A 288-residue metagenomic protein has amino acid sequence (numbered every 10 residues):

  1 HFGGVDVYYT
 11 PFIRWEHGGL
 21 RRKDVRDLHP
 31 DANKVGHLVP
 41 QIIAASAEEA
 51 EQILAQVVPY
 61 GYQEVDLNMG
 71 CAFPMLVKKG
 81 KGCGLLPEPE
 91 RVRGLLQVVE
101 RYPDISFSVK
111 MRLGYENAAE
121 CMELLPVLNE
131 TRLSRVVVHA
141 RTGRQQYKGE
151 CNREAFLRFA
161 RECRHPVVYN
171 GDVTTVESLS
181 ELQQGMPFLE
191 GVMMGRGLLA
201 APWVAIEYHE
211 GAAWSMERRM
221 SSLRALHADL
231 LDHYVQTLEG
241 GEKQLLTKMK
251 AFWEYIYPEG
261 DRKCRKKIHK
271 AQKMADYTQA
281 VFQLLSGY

Functional and structural regions predicted by a protein language model:
H1-Y60: Glycine-rich, positively charged N-terminal anion/phosphate-binding segment
F2, E51-V65, M69-K81, E90-H165: Alpha/beta enzyme core
Y8-T10, L38-I42, V65-L67, F107-M111 (+3 more regions): Hydrophobic faces of well-ordered beta-strands that scaffold small-molecule active sites in alpha/beta enzyme cores
I13-W15, I43-A45, G70-A72, K110-E116 (+3 more regions): Active-site beta-loop-alpha junctions enriched in small/polar residues
G18-L20, Q146, A201-E207: Short, charged, surface-exposed secondary-structure boundary motifs
K23-A32, P74-L85: An active-site metal/cofactor-coordinating segment within enzyme catalytic domains
L85-P89, G149, M216-M220: Flexible, glycine- and charge-enriched loops at secondary-structure boundaries
G94-Q97, Y102-D104, A118-R135, E154 (+2 more regions): Alpha/beta catalytic cores of nucleotide-metabolism and tRNA/nucleoside-modifying enzymes
